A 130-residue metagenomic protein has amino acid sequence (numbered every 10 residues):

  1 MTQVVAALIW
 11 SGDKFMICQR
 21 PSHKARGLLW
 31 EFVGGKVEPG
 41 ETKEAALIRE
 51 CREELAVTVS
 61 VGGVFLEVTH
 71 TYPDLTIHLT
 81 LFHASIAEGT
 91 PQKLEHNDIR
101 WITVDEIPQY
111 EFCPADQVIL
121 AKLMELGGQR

Functional and structural regions predicted by a protein language model:
M1-M16, K36: Conserved N-terminal beta-strand and adjoining loop/helix that marks the start of the Nudix/MutT-like hydrolase domain
Q3-V5, D13, I77-T80, N97: Change "...and in nucleic-acid phosphodiester-cleaving endonucleases..." to "...and in nucleic-acid processing enzymes
K14-E53: Conserved Nudix-box catalytic region and its N-terminal flanking loop in Nudix hydrolases and closely related
K43-C51, V64, F82, I99 (+1 more regions): Hydrophobic packing within well-folded, soluble alpha/beta domains
E54-V61: Short secondary-structure junctions
T58, V68-T90, R100, L123: Active-site-adjacent beta-strand/loop module that shapes the phosphate/pyrophosphate-binding cleft
H83, Q92-L123: NUDIX/MutT-family hydrolases
M124-R130: Generic C-terminal helix-cap and adjacent flexible tail
